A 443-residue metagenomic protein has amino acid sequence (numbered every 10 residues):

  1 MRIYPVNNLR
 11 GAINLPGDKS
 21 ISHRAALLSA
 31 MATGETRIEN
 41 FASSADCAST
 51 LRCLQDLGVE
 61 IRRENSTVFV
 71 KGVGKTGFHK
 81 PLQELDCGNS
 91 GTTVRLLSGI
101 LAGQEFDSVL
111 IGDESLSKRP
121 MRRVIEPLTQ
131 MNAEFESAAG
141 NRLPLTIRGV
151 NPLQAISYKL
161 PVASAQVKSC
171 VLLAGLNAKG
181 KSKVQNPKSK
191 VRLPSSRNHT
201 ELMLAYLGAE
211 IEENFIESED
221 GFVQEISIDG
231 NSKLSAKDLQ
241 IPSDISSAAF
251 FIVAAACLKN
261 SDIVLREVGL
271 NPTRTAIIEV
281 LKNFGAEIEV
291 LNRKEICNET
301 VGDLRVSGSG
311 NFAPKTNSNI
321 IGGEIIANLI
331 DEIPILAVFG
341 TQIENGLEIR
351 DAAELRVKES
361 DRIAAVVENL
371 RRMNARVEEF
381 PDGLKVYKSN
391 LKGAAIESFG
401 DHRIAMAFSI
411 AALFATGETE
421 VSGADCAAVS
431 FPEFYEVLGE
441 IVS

Functional and structural regions predicted by a protein language model:
M1-S443: Structural preference for solvent-exposed beta-strand-turn elements and adjacent flexible terminal/loop segments within
